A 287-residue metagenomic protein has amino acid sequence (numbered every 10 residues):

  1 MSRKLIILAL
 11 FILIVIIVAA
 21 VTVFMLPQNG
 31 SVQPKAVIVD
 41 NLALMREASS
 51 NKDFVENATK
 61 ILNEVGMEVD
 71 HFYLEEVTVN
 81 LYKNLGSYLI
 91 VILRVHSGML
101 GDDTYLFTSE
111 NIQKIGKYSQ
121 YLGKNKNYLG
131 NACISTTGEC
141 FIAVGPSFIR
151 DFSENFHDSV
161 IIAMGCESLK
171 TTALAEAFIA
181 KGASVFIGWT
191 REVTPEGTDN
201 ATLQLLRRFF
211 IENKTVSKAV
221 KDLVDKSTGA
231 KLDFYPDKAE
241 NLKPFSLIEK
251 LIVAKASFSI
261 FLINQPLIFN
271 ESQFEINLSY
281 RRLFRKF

Functional and structural regions predicted by a protein language model:
M1-G30, V91, F178: Secretory targeting signatures
S2, E75-L81, F141-G145: A diffuse structural propensity rather than consistent per-protein peaks
V15, A43-L44, S168: Short, glycine-/Ser/Thr-/acidic-enriched flexible segments
M25-S31, D151-E154, F287: Short boundary motifs at domain starts and secondary-structure transition points
P27-N125: A domain-level signal for caspase-like cysteine endopeptidase catalytic cores and their zymogen-processing architecture
R46-F54, K83, C140-V144, S153 (+3 more regions): Extracytoplasmic/periplasmic, Sec-exported soluble proteins
L100-F186: Cysteine protease catalytic core and zymogen-processing segment of caspase-like enzymes
S159-F287: Active-site-proximal C-terminal subdomain of hydrolase catalytic domains
